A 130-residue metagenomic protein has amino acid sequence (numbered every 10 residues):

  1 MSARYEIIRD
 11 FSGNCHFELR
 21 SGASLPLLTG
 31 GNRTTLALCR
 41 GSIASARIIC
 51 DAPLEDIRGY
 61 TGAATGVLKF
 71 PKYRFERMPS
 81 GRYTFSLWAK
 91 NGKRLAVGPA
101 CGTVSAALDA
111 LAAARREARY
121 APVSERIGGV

Functional and structural regions predicted by a protein language model:
M1-I7, F11, I43, R47-G81 (+1 more regions): Intrinsic disorder/low-complexity detector
I8, N14-G22, L27-R33, S42-S45 (+4 more regions): A structural feature that tracks compact, well-ordered secondary-structure segments with a strong bias toward
L27-T35, E55-T61, L95-T103, V123-G129: Short, tandemly repeated low-complexity microdomains enriched for cysteine and small residues
L38, A106: Residue-level recognition of oxygen-bearing side chains
